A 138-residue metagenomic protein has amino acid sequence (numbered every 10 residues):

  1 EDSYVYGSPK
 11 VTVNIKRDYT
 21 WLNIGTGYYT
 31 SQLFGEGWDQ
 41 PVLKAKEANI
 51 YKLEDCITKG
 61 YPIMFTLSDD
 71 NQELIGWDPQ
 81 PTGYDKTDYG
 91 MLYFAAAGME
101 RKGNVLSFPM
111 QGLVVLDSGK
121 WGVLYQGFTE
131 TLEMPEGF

Functional and structural regions predicted by a protein language model:
E1-D2, G137: Short, intrinsically disordered, charge-balanced linker/junction segments flanking boundaries in proteins
S3-V11: Extracellular and select intracellular beta-sandwich modules with Ser/Thr-enriched, small-residue motifs on
V11-F138: Ser/Thr/Gly/Pro-rich, low-complexity flexible regions
